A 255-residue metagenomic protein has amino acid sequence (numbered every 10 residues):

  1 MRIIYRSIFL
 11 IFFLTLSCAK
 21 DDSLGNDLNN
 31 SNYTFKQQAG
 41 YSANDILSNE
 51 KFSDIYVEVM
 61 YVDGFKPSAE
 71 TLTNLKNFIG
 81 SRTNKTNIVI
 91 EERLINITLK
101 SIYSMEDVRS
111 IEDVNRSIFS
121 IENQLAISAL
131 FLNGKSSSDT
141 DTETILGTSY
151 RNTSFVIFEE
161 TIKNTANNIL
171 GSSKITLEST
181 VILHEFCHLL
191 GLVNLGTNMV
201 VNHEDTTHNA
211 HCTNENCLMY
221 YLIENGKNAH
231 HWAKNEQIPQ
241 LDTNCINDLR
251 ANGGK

Functional and structural regions predicted by a protein language model:
R2-L10: Sec-dependent signal peptide recognition, specifically the positively charged N-region followed immediately by
L14-S17: C-terminal motif of bacterial Sec signal peptides marking the signal peptidase cleavage site
A19-S136: Propeptide-to-catalytic entry region of secreted or membrane-anchored zinc metalloproteases
G80-I88, C187-L195, R250-G254: Sec-exported extracytoplasmic/periplasmic mature domains
I121-V200: Active-site-proximal segment of zinc-dependent metalloprotease catalytic domains
I169-T243: The catalytic-center signature of Zn2+-dependent metalloproteases
I238-K255: Surface beta-loop-beta hairpin patches that serve as ligand-binding interfaces in beta-rich domains
